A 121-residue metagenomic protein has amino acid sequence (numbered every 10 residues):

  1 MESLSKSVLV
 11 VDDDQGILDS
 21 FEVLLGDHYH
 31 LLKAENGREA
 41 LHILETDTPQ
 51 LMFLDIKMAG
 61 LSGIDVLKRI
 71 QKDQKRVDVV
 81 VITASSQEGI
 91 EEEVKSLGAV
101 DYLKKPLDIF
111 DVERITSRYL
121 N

Functional and structural regions predicted by a protein language model:
L4-G16, F21-E22, M52: Conserved acidic segment of CheY-like receiver
Q15-L32, L97: Two-component/phosphorelay signaling modules centered on CheY-like receiver
L18, A59, Q87: The feature encodes the CheY-like receiver
N36-E39, S62-D65: Acidic catalytic/metal-coordinating carboxylates
D47-F53: Active-site beta3 strand of CheY-like receiver
D65, S86-D101, R114: Alpha4 helix (beta4-alpha4-beta5 surface) of REC/receiver domains from two-component response regulators
I82-A84: Hydrophobic/aromatic residues positioned on beta-strands within the core alpha/beta folds
K105: A Lys-centered signature of the CheY-like receiver
